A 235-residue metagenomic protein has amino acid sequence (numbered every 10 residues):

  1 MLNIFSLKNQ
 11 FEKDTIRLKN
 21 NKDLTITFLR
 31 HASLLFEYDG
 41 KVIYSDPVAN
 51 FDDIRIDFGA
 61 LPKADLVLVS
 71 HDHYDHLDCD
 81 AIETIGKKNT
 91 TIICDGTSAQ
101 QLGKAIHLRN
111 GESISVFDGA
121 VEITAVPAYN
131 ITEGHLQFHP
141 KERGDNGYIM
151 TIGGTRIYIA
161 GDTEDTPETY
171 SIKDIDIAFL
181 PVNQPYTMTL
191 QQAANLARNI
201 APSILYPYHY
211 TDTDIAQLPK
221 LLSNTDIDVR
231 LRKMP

Functional and structural regions predicted by a protein language model:
L2-N21, C94-T155, R230-P235: Metallo-beta-lactamase
K8-N21, L29, S33-D72, C79-E83 (+2 more regions): Pre-active-site segment of Zn-dependent metallo-hydrolases
T25-F28, I43-D46, V121-A128, R156-D162: Active-site-proximal beta-strand elements of phosphoester/diester hydrolases
Y44-P47, A64-H73, I93-G96, Y158-G161 (+3 more regions): Active-site neighborhood of phospho(di)ester-bond hydrolases with catalytic His/Asp-centered motifs
F51-D53, H73-L77, A99-Q101, E112-V116 (+4 more regions): Active-site environment of divalent metal-dependent phosphoester hydrolases
L66-D72, C79-N110: Glycine/small-residue-rich loop that forms an oxyanion/phosphate-binding "nest" at active or ligand-binding sites
G103-D118, E142, A194, R198-P235: Binuclear metal-ion centers of metallo-dependent hydrolases, dominated by the metallo-beta-lactamase
T132-R198: Active-site-proximal loop/helix segments of hydrolase catalytic cores
